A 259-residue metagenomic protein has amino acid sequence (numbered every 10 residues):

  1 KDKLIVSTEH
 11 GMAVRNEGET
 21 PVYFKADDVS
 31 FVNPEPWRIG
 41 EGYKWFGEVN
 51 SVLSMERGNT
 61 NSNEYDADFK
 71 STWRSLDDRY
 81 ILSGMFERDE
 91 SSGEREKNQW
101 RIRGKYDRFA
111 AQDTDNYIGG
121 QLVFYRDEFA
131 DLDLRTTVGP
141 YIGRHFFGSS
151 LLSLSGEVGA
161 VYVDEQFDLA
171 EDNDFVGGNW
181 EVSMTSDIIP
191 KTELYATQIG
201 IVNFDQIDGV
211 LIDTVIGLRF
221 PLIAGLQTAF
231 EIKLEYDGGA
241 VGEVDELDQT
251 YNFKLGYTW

Functional and structural regions predicted by a protein language model:
K1-E56, N61-K70: Compositionally biased alpha-helical segments
K44-D107, Q121-F129: Transmembrane beta-barrel domains of bacterial outer-membrane proteins
W45, N61-Y65, E96-W100, L134-V138 (+4 more regions): Residues that define the transmembrane beta-barrel architecture of outer-membrane proteins
V49-L53, A67-W73, G104-R108, P140-R144 (+6 more regions): Residues on the lipid-exposed face of transmembrane beta-strands in outer-membrane beta-barrel proteins
L53-R57, S75, F86-E90, L122-E128 (+5 more regions): Transmembrane beta-strands of outer-membrane beta-barrel pores
L76-L82, A111-I118, S149-L154, I188-L194 (+1 more regions): Repeated loop/turn-to-beta-strand initiation elements of outer-membrane beta-barrel proteins
G139, G143, L151-V202: Detector for outer-membrane/organellar transmembrane beta-barrel domains, recognizing the amphipathic beta-strand
D208-W259: Predominantly the C-terminal beta-signal and adjacent terminal strand-loop region of outer-membrane beta-barrel
